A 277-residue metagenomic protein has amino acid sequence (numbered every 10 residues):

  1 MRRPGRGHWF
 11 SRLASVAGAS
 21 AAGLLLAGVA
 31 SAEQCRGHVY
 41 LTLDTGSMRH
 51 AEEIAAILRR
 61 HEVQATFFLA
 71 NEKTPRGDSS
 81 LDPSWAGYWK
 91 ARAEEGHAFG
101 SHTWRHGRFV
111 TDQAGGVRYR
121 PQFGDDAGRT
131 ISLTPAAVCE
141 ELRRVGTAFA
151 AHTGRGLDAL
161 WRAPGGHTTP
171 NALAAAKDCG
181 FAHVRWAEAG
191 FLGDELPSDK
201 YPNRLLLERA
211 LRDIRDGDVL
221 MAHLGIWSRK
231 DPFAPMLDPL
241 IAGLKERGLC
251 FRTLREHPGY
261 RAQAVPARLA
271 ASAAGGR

Functional and structural regions predicted by a protein language model:
M1-S11: N-terminal secretory signal peptides that target proteins for export/translocation
A14-A27: Bacterial N-terminal signal peptides
G28-A32: Sec/Tat signal peptide C-region and signal peptidase I cleavage site
E33, H61, A65, R229-R277: C-terminal domain-boundary segment and adjacent tail
E33-D126, T130-L133, E141-A159: Active-site beta->alpha N-cap acidic-glycine motif
T45-H50, N71-S84, G107-D112, L160-P170 (+3 more regions): Acidic-and-aromatic substrate-binding clefts and catalytic sites of carbohydrate-active enzymes
F99-H106, G166, M221-L224: Histidine-centered catalytic micro-motifs
H167-D213, L249-Y260: His/Asp/Glu-enriched short active-site or ligand-binding loop at hydrolase and phosphoryl-transfer sites
